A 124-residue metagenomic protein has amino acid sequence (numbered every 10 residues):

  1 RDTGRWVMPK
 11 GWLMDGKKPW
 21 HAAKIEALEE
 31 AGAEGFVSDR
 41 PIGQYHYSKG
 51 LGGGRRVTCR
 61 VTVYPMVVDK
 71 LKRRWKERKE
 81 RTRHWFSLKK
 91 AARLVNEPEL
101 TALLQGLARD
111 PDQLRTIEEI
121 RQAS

Functional and structural regions predicted by a protein language model:
R1-E34: Conserved Nudix-box catalytic region and its N-terminal flanking loop in Nudix hydrolases and closely related
T3-W6, V68-S124: Nudix hydrolase/Nudix homology domain
M8-K10, D15, Q44-K49, E77: Generic structural "secondary-structure junction" signal
W20, V57, V61, E97-L100: A structural signal for well-ordered alpha-helical scaffolds and beta->alpha junctions
A33-Q44: A short coil-to-beta-strand element that immediately follows conserved catalytic motifs
Q44-R74, H84: Active-site-adjacent beta-strand/loop module that shapes the phosphate/pyrophosphate-binding cleft
